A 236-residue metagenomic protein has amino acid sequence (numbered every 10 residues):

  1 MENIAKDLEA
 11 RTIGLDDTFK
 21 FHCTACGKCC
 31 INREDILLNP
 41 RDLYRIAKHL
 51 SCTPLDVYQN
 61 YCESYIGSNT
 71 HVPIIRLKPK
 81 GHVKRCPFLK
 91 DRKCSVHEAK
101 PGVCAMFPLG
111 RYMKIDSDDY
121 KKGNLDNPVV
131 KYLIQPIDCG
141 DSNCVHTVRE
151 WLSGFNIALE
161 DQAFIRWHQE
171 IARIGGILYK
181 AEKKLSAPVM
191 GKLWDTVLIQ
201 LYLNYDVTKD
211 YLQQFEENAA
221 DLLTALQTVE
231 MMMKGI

Functional and structural regions predicted by a protein language model:
M1-I236: Short loop/turn segments that flank or connect secondary-structure elements
